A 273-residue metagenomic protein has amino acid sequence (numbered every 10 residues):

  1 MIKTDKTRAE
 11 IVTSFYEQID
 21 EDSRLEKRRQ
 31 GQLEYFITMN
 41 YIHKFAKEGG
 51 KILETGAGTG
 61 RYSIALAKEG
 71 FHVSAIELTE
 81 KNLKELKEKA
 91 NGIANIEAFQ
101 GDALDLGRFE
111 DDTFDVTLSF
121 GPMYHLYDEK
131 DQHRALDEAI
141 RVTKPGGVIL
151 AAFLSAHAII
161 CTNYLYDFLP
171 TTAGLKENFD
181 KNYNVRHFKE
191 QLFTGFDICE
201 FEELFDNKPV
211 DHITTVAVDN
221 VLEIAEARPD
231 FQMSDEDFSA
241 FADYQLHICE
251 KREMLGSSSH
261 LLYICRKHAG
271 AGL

Functional and structural regions predicted by a protein language model:
M1-E48, R61, A65: Conserved class I S-adenosyl-L-methionine
G49-G56: Conserved class I S-adenosyl-L-methionine
R61-D105: Class I SAM-dependent methyltransferase SAM/SAH-binding core
G107-T117: A short acidic, Gly/Pro-enriched loop at the edge of an enzyme's catalytic core that lines a small-molecule cofactor
H133-P145: A short glycine-rich, Lys/Arg-flanked "PGG" loop and its adjoining helix->strand segment in the class I
V148-N178: Conserved class I S-adenosyl-L-methionine
L192-P209, T215: Short alpha-helix
T214-L273: A C-terminal cap/extension of S-adenosyl-L-methionine-dependent methyltransferases that defines the acceptor-substrate
